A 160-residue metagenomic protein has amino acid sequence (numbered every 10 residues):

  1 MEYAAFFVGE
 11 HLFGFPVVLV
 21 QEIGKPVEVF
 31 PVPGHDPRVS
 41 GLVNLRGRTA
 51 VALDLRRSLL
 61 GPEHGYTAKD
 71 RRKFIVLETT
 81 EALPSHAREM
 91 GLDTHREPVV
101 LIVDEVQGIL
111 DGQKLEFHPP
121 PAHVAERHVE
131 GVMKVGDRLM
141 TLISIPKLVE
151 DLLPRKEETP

Functional and structural regions predicted by a protein language model:
M1-P160: An acidic, low-aromatic, low-complexity terminal/linker signal
